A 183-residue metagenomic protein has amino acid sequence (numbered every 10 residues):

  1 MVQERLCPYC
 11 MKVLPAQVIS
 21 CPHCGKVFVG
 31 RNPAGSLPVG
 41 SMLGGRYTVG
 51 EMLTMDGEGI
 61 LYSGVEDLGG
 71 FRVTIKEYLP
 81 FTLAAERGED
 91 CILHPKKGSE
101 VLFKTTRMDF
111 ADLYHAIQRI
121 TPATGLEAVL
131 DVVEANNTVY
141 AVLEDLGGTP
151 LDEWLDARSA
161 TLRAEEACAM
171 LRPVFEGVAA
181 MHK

Functional and structural regions predicted by a protein language model:
G30-V49: A short, low-complexity linker immediately N-terminal to eukaryotic Hanks-type protein kinase catalytic domains
G50-D56: Protein kinase glycine-rich loop
D67-A111, H115: ATP-binding glycine-rich loop module of kinase domains
D131-V132: Activation-segment/catalytic-loop signature of the eukaryotic protein kinase fold
A135-P150: Conserved short submotifs of the Hanks-type protein kinase catalytic core that shape the nucleotide-binding pocket
L151-L162: AlphaC helix of the protein kinase catalytic domain
M170-L171: Activation segment signature within eukaryotic-like protein kinase domains
V174-K183: Protein kinase catalytic-loop region centered on the HRD/HxD motif
